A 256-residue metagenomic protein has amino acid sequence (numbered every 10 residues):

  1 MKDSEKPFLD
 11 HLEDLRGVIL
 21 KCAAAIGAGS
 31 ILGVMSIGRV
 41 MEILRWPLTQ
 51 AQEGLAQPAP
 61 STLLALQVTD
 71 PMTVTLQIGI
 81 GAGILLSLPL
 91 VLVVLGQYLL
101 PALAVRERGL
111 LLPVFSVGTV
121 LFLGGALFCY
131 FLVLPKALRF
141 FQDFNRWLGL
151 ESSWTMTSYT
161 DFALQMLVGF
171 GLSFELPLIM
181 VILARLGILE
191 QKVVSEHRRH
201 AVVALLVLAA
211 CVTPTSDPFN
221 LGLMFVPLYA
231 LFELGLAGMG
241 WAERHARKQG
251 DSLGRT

Functional and structural regions predicted by a protein language model:
M1-T256: Membrane topogenic/interface segments and analogous intrinsically disordered interaction regions
